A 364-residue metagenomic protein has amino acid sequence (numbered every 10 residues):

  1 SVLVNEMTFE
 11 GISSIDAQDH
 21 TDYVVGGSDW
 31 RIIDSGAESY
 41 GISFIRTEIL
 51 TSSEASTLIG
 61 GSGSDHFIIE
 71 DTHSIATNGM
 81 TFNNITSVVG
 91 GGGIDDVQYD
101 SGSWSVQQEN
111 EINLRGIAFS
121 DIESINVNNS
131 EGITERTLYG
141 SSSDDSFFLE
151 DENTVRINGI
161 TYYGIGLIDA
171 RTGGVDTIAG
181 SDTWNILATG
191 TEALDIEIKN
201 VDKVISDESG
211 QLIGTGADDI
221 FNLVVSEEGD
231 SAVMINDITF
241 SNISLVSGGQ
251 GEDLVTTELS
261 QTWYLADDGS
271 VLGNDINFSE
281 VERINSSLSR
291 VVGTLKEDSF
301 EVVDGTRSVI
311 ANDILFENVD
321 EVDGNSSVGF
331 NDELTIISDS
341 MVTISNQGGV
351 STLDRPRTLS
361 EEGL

Functional and structural regions predicted by a protein language model:
S1-L364: Acidic, glycine-rich low-complexity segments
